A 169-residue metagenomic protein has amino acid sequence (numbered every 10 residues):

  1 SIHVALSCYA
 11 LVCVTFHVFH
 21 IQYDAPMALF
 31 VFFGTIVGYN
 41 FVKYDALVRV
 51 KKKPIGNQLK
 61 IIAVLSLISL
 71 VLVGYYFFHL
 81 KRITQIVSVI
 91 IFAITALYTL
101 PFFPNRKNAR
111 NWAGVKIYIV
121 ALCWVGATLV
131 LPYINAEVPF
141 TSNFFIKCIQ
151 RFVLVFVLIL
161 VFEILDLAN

Functional and structural regions predicted by a protein language model:
S1-V4: N-terminal membrane topogenic signal
Y9-C13, V31-D45, V71, F92-L100: Central hydrophobic cores of alpha-helical transmembrane segments in multi-pass inner-membrane proteins across all
A10-F30, L72-I86, T128-I149: Helix-coil boundary and interhelical linker segments in multi-pass alpha-helical membrane proteins
G34-I68, N169: Aspartate-rich (DDxxD/NDxxD/DxxxD) Mg2+/diphosphate-binding motifs and their adjoining helix-loop segments
Y39-V48, Y98-K107, L158-E163: Juxtamembrane membrane-interface segments at transmembrane alpha-helix termini
Q58-N135: Intramembrane alpha-helical segments
S142-N169: A mid-sequence, solvent-exposed acidic-amphipathic segment
